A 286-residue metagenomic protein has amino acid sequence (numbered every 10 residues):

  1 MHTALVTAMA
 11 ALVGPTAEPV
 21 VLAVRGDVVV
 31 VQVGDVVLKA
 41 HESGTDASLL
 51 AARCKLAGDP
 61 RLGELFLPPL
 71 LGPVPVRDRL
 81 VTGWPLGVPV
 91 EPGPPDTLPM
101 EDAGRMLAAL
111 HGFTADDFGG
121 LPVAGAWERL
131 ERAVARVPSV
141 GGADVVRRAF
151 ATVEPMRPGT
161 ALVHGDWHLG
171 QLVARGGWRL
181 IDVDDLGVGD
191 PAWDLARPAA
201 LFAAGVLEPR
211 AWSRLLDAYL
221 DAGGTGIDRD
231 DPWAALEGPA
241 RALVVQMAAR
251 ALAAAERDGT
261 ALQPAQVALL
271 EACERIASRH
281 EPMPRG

Functional and structural regions predicted by a protein language model:
M1-P19: Juxta-kinase regulatory segment immediately upstream of eukaryotic protein kinase catalytic domains
L22-L38, A151-W193, G205: Active-site acidic catalytic loop and adjacent metal/ATP-binding pocket of ATP-dependent phosphoryl transfer enzymes
V37-D78, V88, G93-A109: A conserved alpha-helical element in kinase catalytic cores
V76-P94, G112-A115, E131-R136, R241-Q263: A glycine-centered beta->alpha junction motif in the catalytic cores of kinase/phosphotransferase enzymes
V90-G142, P158-T160, V188: A cross-family kinase active-site recognition segment
A124, E128, R132, R136 (+2 more regions): ATP/Mg2+ or Mg2+-diphosphate-binding catalytic cores that bind nucleotide phosphates or diphosphates via glycine-rich
A192-T225, R241-G259: Active-site activation/catalytic loop segments of kinase-like enzymes and analogous catalytic loops in related
G226-A240: All-alpha amphipathic helical-bundle segments outside canonical DNA-binding/catalytic cores that form hydrophobic
